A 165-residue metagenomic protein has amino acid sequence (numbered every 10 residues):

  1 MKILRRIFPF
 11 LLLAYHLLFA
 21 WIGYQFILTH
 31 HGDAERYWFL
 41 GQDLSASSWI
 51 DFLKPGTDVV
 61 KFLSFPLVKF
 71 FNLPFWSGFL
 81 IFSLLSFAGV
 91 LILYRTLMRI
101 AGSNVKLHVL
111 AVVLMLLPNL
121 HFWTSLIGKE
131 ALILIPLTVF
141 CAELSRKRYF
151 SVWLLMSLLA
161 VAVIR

Functional and structural regions predicted by a protein language model:
M1-L18: Start-transfer (signal-anchor) and selected internal transmembrane alpha helices of multi-pass inner/ER membrane
F26-L40, W49-S64, N72-L73: Extracytoplasmic catalytic/substrate-binding loops of multi-pass membrane glycan-assembly enzymes
L53-K54, F82-F87, A162-V163: Residue-level hotspots within the lipid-embedded alpha helices of multi-pass solute transporters
L80-A101: Transmembrane-helix motifs of polytopic, lipid-linked glycan transferases
I100-A101, T138-S151: Membrane-interface transmembrane helices that cradle and orient dolichyl/undecaprenyl
H108-P118: Transmembrane and membrane-interface helices of multi-pass, inner-membrane envelope-modifying transferases
S125-E130: Short acidic/glycine- and proline-prone juxtamembrane loop motifs at membrane-interface regions of multi-pass membrane
A131, M156-R165: Transmembrane helices and adjacent periplasmic/lumenal helix-loop junctions of polyprenol-phosphate-dependent
